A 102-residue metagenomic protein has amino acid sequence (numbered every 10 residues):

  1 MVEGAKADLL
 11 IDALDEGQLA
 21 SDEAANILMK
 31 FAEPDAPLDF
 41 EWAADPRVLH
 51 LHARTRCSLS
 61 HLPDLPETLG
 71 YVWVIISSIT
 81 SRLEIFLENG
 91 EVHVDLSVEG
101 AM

Functional and structural regions predicted by a protein language model:
M1-L10: Helix-loop-beta hinge of the Bergerat
L9-D35: Conserved ATP-binding N-box helix of the HATPase_c
I27-M102: Conserved beta-strand-loop-beta-strand hairpin that lines the nucleotide-binding pocket of ATP/GTP-utilizing enzymes
